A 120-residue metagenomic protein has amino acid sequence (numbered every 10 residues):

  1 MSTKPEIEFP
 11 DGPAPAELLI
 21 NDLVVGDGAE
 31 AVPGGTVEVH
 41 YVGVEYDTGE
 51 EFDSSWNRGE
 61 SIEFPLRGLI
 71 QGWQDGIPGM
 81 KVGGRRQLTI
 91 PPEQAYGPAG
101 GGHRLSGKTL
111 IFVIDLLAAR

Functional and structural regions predicted by a protein language model:
M1-R120: Cross-family detector of peptidyl-prolyl cis-trans isomerase
